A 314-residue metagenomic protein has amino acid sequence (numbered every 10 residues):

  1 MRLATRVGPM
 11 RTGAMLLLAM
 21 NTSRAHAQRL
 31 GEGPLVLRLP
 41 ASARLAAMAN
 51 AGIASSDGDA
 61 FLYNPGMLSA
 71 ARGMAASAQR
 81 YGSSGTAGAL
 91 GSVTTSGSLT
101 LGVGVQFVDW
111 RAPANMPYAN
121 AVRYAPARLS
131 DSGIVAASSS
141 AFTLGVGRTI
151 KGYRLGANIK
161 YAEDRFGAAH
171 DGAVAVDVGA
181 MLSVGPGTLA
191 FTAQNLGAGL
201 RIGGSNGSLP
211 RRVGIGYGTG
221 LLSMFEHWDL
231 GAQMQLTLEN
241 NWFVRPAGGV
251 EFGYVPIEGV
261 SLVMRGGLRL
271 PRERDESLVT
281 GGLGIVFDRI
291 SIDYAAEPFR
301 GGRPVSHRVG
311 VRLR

Functional and structural regions predicted by a protein language model:
R2-G13: Bacterial N-terminal signal peptides that target proteins for export
R11-N21: Bacterial N-terminal signal peptides
S23-A27: Sec/Tat signal peptide C-region and signal peptidase I cleavage site
Q28-R314: Subset of outer-membrane beta-barrel
